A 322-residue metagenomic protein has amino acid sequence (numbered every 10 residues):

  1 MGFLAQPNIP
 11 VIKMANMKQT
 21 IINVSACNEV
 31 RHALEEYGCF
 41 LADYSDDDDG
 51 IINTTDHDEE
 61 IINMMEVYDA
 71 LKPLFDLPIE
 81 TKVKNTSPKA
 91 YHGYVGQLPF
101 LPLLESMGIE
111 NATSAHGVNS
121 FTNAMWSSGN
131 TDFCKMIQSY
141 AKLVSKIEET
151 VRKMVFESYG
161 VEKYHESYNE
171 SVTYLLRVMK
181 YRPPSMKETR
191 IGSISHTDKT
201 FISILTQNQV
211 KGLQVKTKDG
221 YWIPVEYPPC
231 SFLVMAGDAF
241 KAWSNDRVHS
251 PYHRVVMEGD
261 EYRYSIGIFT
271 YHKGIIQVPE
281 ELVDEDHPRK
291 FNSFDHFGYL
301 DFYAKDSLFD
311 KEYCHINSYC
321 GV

Functional and structural regions predicted by a protein language model:
M1-V322: Peripheral, non-catalytic segments flanking oxidoreductase cores
